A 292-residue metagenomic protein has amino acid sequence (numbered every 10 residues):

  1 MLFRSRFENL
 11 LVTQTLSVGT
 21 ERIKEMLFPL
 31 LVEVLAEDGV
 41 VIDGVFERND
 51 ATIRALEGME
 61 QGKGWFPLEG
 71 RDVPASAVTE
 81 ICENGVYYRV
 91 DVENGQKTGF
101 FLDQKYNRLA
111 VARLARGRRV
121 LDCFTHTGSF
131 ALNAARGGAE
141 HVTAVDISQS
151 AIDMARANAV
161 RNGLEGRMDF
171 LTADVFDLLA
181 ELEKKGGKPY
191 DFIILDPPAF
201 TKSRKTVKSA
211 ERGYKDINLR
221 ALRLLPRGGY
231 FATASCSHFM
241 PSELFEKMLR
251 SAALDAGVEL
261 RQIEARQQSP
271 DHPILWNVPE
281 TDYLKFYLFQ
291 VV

Functional and structural regions predicted by a protein language model:
M1-L2: Short, small-residue-biased leader/transition segments that mark boundaries at the very start of proteins
I23-F100: Non-catalytic substrate-recognition/targeting regions of SAM-dependent transferases
G117-H126: Conserved class I S-adenosyl-L-methionine
T127-E140: Conserved SAM-binding loop of SAM-dependent methyltransferases across substrates and taxa, primarily the Class I
H141-D146: Conserved SAM-binding motif I beta-strand of class I
S150-I194: S-adenosyl-L-methionine
P189, D216, Y230-V292: C-terminal catalytic and target-recognition region of SAM-dependent MTase-like enzymes, primarily methyltransferases
Y190-R220: Mobile active-site "lid"/loop adjacent to the S-adenosyl-L-methionine
